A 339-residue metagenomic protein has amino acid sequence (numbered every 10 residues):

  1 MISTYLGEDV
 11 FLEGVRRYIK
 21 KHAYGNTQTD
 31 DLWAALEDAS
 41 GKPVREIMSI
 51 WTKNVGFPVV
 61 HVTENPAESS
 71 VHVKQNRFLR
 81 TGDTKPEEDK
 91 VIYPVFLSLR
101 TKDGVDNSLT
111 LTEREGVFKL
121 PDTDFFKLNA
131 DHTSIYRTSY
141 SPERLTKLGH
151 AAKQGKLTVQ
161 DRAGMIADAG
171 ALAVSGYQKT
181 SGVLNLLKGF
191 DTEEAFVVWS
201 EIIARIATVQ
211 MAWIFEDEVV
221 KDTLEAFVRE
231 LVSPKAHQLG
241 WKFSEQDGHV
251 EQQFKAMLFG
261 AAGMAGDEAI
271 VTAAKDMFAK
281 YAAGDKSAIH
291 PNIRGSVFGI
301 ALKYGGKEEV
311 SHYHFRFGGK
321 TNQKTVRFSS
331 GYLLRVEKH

Functional and structural regions predicted by a protein language model:
M1-H339: Non-catalytic accessory/interaction domains
